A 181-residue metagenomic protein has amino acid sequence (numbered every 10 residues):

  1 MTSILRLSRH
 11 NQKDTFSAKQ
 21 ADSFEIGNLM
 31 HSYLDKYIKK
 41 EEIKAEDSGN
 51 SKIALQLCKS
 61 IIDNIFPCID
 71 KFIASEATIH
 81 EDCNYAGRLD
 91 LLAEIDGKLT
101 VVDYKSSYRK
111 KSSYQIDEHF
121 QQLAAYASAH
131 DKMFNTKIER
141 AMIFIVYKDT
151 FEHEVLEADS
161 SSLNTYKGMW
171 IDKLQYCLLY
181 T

Functional and structural regions predicted by a protein language model:
M1-A86: Metal-dependent nuclease catalytic cores that hydrolyze phosphodiester bonds in DNA/RNA, characterized by
A74-Y176: Mg2+/Mn2+-dependent nuclease catalytic core
Y180-T181: Conserved small/polar residues in nucleotide/adenosyl-binding loops
